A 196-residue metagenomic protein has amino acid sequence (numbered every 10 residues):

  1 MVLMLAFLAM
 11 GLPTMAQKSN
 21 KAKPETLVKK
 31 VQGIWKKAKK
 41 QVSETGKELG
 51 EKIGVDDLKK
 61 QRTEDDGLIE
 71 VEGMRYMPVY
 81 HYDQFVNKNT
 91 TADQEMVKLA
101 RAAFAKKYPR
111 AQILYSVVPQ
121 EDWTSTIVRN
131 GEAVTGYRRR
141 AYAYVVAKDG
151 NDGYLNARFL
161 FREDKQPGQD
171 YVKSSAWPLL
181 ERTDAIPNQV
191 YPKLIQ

Functional and structural regions predicted by a protein language model:
L3-M4, T14: Cleavable N-terminal signal peptides
L5-A9: Intrinsic-disorder-linked linear interaction elements in eukaryotic regulatory proteins
M10-A16: Sec/Tat signal peptide C-region and signal peptidase I cleavage site
K18-Q196: Cystatin/cathelin-like cysteine-protease inhibitor module
